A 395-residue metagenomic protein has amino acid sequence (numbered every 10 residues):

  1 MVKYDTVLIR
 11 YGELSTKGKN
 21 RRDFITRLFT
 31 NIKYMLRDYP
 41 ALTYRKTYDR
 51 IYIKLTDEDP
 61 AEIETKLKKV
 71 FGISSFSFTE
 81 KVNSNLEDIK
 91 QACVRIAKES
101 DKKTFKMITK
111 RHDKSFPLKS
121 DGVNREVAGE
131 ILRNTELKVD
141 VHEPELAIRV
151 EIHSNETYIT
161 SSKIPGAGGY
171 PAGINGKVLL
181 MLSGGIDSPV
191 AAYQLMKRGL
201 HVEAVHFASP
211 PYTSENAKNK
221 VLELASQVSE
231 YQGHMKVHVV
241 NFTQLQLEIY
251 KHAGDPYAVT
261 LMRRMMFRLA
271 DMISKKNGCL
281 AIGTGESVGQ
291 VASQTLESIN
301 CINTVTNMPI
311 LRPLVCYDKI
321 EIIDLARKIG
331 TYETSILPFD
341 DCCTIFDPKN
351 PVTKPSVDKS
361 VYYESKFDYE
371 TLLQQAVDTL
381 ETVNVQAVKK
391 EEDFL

Functional and structural regions predicted by a protein language model:
M1-L179, P189-M235, V352-V357, E381-L395: RNA-binding accessory domains that recognize and position tRNA/RNA substrates
T16, V70-K81, S115-F116, A208-I273 (+2 more regions): ATP-dependent adenylate-handling ligase core
E126, E130-I131, T135, K163 (+5 more regions): Active-site adenylate/phosphate-handling loop in enzymes that bind or generate adenylated species
S162, V205-F207, V240-T243, T284-G285 (+3 more regions): Generic beta-strand/beta-sheet core signal
G185: Conserved G/P- and acidic residue-centered "switch" motifs that form tight phosphate/ATP-binding loops in soluble
G330-P338: A short alpha-helix-loop-beta-strand transition element characteristic of N-terminal alpha/beta dinucleotide-binding
L337-L395: The feature marks non-catalytic terminal segments
